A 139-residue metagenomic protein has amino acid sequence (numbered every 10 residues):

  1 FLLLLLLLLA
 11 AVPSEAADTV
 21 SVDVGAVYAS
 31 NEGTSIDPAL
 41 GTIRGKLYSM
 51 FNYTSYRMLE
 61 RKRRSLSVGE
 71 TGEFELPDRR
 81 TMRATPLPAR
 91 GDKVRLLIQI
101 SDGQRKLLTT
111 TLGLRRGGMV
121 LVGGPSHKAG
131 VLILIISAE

Functional and structural regions predicted by a protein language model:
F1-A11: Bacterial N-terminal signal peptides
A16-E139: Outer membrane pore-forming secretion/assembly proteins and partners of Gram-negative envelopes
